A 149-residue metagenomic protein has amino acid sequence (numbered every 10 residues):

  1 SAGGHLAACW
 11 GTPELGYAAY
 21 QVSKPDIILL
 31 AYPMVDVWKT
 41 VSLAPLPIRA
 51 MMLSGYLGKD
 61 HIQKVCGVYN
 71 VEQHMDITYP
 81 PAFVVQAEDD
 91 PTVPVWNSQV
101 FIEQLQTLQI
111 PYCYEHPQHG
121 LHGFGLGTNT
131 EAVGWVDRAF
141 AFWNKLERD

Functional and structural regions predicted by a protein language model:
S1-D149: Alpha/beta-hydrolase superfamily serine-hydrolase fold, recognizing
